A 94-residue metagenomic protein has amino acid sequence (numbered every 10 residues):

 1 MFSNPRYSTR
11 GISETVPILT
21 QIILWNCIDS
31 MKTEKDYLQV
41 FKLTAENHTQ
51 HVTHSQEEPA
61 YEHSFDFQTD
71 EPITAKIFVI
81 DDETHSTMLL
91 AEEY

Functional and structural regions predicted by a protein language model:
M1-F67: N-terminal "domain-start" segment
E58-Y94: Short, compact, well-ordered microdomains
